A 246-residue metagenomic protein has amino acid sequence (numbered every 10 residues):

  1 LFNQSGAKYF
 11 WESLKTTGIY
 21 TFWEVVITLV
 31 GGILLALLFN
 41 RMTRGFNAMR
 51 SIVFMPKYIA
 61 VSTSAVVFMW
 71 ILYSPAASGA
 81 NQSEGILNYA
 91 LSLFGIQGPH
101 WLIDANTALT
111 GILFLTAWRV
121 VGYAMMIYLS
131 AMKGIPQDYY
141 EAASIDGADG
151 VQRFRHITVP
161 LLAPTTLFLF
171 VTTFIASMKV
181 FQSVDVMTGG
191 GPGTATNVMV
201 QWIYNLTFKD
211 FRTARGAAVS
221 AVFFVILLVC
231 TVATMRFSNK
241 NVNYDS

Functional and structural regions predicted by a protein language model:
L1-S246: A structural signal for multi-pass alpha-helical bundles of membrane permease subunits that mediate small-molecule
